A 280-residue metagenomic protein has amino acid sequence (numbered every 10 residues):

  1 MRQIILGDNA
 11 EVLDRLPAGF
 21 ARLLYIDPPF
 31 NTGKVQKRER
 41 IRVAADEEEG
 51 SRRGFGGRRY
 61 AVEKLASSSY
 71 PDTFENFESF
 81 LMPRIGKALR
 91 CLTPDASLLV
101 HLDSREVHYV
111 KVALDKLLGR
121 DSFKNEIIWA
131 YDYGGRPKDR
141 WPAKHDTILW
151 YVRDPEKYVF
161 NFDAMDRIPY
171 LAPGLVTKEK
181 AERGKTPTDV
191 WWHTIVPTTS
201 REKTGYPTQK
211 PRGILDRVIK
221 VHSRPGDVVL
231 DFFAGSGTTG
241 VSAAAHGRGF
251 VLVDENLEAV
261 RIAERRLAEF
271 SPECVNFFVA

Functional and structural regions predicted by a protein language model:
M1-F277: Core catalytic lobe of class I
